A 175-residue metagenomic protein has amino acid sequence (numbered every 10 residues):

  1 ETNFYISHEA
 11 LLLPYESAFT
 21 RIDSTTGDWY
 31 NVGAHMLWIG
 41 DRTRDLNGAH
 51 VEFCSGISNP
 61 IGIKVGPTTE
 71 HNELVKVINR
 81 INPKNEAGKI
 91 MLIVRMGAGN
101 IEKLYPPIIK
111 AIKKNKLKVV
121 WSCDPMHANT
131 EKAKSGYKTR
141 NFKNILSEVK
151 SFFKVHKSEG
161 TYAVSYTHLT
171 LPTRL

Functional and structural regions predicted by a protein language model:
E1-L46, V51-C54, T69-H71, K76-G88 (+6 more regions): Charge-biased, low-complexity intrinsically disordered regions
D45-L46, I57, I93-R95: Positively charged, amphipathic and often flexible ligand-engagement surfaces
P60, V120: Hydrophobic "anchor" residues on beta-strands that sit immediately upstream of conserved functional sites
I63, D124: Conserved, mostly hydrophobic/aromatic
V65-P67: Long, repeat-rich segments with strong aromatic
N144: Divalent-cation-assisted or electrostatically stabilized phosphate/pyrophosphate-binding catalytic cores
E159-Y166: Flexible, glycine/charged-enriched surface loops at secondary-structure junctions
T167-T173: Conserved small/polar residues in nucleotide/adenosyl-binding loops
